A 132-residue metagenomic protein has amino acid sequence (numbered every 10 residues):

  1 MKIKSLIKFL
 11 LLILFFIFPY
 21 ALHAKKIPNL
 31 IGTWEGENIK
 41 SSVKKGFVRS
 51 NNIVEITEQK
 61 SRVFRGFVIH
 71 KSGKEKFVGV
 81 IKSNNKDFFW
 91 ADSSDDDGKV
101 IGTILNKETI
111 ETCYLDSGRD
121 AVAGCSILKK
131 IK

Functional and structural regions predicted by a protein language model:
M1-L10: Bacterial N-terminal signal peptides that target proteins for export
S5, A24-K26, G66: N-terminal Sec-dependent export signals
L10-F18: Bacterial N-terminal signal peptides
A21-E35, E58-Q59, I131-K132: N-terminal helix-cap/turn-to-beta initiation motif at the start of protein domains
P28, G73-E75, D120: Residue-level signal for glycine
G36-V48, I53, V80-K132: Beta-sheet ligand-binding and adhesion/scaffold domains
K45-K82: N-terminal glycine/threonine-rich, aromatic-flanked beta-hairpin/loop signature
